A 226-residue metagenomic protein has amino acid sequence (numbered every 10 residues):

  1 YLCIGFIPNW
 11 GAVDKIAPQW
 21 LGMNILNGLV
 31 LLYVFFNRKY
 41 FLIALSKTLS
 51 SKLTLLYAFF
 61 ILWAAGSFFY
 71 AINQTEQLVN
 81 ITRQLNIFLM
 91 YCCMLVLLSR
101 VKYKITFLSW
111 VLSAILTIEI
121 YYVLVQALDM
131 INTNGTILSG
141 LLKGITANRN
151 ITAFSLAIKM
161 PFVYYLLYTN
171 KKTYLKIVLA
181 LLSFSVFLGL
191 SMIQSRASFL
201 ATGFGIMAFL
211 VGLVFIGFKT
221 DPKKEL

Functional and structural regions predicted by a protein language model:
Y1-V13, L26-L85, I118-Y121: N-terminal hydrophobic segments of proteins, predominantly signal-anchor/transmembrane helices of inner/organellar
I4-A17, Y70, N132-I145: Juxtamembrane membrane-water interface segments that cap and precede transmembrane helices
I7, S99, T169: Residue-level marker of positions within ordered structural domains that often coincide with functionally constrained
A17-M23: Hydrophobic transmembrane alpha-helical segments in integral membrane proteins
N24-V34, I61-F68, N80-C93, Y103-L138 (+1 more regions): Alpha-helical transmembrane segments of multi-pass inner-membrane proteins
Y40, N73, V101, K171-K172: Short, solvent-exposed helix-helix connector turns and helix-capping sites enriched in acidic/polar residues
M94-L98: Helix-loop junctions at the membrane interface of multi-pass solute transporters
